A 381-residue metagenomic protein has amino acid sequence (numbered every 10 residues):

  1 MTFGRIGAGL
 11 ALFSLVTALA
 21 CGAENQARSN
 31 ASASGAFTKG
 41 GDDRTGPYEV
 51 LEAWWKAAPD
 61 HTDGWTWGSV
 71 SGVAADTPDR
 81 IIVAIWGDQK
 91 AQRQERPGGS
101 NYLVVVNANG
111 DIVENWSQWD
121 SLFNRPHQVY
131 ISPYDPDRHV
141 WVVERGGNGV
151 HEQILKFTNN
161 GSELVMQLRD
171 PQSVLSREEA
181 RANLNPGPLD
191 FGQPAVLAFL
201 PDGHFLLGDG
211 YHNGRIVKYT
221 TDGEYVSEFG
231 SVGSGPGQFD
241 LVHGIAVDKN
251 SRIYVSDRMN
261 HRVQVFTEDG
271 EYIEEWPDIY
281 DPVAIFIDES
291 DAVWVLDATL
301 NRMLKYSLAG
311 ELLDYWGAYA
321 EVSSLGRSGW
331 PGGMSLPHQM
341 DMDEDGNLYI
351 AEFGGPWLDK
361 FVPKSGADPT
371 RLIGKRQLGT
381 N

Functional and structural regions predicted by a protein language model:
M1-F3: N-terminal secretory signal peptides that target proteins for export/translocation
R5-I6, G346: Generic extreme N-terminus detector
G7-A18: Bacterial N-terminal signal peptides
A23-N381: Eukaryotic scaffold repeat domains enriched in small/polar residues
